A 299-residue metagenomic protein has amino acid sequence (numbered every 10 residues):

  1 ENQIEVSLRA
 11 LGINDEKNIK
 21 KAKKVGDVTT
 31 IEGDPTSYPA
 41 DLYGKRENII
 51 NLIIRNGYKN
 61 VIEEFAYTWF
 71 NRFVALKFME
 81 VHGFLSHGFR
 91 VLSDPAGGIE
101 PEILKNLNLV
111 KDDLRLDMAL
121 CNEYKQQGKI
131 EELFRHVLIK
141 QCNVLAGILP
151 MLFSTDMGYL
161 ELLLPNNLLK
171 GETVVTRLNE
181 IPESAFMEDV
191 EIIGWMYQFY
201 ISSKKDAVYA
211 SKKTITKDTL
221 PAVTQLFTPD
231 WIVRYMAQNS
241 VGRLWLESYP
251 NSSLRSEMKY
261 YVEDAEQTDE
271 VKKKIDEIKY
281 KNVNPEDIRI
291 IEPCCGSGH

Functional and structural regions predicted by a protein language model:
E1-H299: Preference for the N-terminal adenyl/adenosyl cofactor-binding alpha/beta module
